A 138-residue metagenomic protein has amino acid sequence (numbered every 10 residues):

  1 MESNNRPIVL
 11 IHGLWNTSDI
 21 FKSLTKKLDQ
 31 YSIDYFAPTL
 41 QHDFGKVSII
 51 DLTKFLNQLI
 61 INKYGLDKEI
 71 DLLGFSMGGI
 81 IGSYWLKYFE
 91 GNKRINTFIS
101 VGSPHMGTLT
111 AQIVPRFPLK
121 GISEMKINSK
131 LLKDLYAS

Functional and structural regions predicted by a protein language model:
E2-P7: Proline/glycine-enriched tight loop/beta-turn segments at coil->beta junctions that connect or precede beta-strands
I8-H12, D19, L28-D29, D34-L40 (+2 more regions): Serine-dependent carboxylesterase/thioesterase catalytic core of lipase-like alpha/beta-hydrolase/SGNH enzymes
S23-L24: Short amphipathic alpha-helix
